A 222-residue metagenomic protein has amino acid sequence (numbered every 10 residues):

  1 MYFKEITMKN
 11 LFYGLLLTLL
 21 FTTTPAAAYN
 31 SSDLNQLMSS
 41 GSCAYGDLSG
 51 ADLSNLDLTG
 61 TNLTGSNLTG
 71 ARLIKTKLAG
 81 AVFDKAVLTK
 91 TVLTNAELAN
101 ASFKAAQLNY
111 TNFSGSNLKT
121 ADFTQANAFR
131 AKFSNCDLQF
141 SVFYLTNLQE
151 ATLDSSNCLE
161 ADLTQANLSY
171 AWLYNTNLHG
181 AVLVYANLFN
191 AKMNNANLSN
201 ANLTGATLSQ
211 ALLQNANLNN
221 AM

Functional and structural regions predicted by a protein language model:
Y2-D47: N-terminal capping/linker segments that flank leucine-rich repeat
Y29-M222: Tandem repeat scaffolds
